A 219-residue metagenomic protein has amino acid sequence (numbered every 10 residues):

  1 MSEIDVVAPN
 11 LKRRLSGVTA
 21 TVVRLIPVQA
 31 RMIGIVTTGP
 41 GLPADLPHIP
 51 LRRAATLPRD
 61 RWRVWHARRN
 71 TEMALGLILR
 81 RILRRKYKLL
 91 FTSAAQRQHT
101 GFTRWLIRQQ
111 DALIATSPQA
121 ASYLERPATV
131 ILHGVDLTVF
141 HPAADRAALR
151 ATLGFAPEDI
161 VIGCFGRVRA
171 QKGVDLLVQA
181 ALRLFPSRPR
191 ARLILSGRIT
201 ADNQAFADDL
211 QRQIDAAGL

Functional and structural regions predicted by a protein language model:
M1-A44, A55-D60: N-terminal subdomain of nucleotide-sugar transferases
N10-R13, F165-R169, I199-D202: Short donor-sugar binding/catalytic loops of nucleotide-sugar-dependent glycosyltransferases, especially enzymes
A67-E72: Short His-centered aromatic/hydrophobic patch
K86-D111: A conserved, positively charged/aromatic
R108-P142: A short, active-site helix/loop in glycosyltransferases that binds the activated sugar's phosphate group
P142-F155, L210: A short helix/loop element that forms part of the nucleotide-sugar donor recognition site in Leloir-type
A151, F155-K172, V178-R183, I194: Conserved donor-binding/catalytic core segment of Leloir-type glycosyltransferases
A207-L219: Nucleotide-activated donor-binding/catalytic signature segment of Leloir-type glycosyltransferases, i.e., the conserved
